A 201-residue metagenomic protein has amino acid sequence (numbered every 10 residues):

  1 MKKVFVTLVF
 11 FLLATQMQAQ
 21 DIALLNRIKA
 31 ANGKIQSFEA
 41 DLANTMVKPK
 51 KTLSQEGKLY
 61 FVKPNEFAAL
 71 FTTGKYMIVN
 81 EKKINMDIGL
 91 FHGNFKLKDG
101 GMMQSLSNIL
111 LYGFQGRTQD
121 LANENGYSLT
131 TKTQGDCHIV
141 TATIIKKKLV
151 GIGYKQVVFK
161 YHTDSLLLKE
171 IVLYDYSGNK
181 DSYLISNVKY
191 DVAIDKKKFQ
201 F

Functional and structural regions predicted by a protein language model:
V4-L13: Sec-dependent N-terminal signal peptides
T15-A19: Sec/Tat signal peptide C-region and signal peptidase I cleavage site
D21-S37, D41, M46, T52 (+2 more regions): Flexible, processing/modification-adjacent segments and terminal tails in exported/periplasmic/extracellular proteins
L42, F67-F71, I84-I88, A142 (+1 more regions): Short hydrophobic/aromatic-rich beta-strand segments that constitute the beta-sheet cores of beta-sandwich/beta-barrel
P49-T52, G74-K75, S177-G178: Solvent-exposed loop/turn segments connecting transmembrane beta-strands in outer-membrane beta-barrel proteins
K58-I109, D181: An acidic-aromatic
Y127-F201: Gly/Pro-enriched, hydrophobic low-complexity segments that function as extracytoplasmic propeptides/linkers
